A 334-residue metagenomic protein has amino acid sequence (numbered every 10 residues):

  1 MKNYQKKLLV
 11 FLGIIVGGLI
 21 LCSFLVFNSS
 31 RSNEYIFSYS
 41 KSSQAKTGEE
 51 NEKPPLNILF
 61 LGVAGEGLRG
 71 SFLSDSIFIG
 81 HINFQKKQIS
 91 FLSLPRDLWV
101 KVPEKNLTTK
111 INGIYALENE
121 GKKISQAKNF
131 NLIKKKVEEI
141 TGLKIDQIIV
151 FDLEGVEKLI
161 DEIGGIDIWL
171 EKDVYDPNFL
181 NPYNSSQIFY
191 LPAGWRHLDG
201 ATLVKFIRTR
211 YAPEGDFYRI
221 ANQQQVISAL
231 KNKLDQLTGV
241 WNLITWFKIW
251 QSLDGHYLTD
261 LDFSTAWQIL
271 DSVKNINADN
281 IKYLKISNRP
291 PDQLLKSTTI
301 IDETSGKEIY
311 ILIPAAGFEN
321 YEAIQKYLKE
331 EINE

Functional and structural regions predicted by a protein language model:
Q5-E334: Non-catalytic, solvent-exposed segments at the cell envelope interface
